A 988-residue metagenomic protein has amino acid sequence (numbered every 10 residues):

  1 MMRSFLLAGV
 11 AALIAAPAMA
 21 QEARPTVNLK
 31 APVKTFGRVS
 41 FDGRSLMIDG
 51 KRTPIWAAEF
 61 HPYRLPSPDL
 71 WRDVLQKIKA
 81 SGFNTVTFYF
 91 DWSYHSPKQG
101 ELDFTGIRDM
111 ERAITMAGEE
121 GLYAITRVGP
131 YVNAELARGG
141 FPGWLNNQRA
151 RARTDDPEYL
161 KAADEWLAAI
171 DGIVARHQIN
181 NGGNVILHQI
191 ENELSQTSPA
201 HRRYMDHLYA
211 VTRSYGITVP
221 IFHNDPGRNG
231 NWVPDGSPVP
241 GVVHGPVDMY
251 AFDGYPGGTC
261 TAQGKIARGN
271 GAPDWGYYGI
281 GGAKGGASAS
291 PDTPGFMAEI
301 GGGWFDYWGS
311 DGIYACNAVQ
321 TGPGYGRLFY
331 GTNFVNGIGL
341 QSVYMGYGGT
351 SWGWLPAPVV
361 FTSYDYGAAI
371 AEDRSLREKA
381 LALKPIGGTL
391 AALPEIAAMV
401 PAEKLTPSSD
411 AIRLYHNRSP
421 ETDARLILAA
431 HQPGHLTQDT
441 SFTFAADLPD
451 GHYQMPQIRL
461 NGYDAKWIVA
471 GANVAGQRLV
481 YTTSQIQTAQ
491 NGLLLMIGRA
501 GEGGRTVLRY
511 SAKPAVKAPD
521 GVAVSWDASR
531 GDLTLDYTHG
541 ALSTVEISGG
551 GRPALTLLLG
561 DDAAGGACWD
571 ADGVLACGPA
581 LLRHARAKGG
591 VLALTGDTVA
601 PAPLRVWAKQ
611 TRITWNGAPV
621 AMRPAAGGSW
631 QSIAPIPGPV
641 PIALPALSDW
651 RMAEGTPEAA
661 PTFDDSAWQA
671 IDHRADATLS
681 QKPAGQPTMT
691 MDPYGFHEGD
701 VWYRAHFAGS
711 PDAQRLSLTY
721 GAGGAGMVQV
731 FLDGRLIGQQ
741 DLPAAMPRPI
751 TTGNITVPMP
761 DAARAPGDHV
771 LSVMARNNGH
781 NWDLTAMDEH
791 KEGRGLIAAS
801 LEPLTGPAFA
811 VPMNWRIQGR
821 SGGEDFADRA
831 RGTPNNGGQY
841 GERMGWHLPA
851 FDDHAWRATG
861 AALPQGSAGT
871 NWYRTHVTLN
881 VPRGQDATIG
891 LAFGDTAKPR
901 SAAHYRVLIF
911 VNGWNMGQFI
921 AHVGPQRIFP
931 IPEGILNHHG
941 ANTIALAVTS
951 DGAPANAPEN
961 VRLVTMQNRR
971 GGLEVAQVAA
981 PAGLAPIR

Functional and structural regions predicted by a protein language model:
Q21-T85: N-terminal carbohydrate-binding accessory modules
K30-A31, A380-H939, T949-R988: Non-catalytic C-terminal accessory domains or segments of carbohydrate-active enzymes
I55-S67, D91-R108, L145-E165, N184 (+7 more regions): The substrate-binding groove and active-site-proximal loops of carbohydrate-active enzymes, especially glycoside
L70-A137, G143, Y209-R213: Aromatic-lined substrate-binding rim segments of carbohydrate-active enzymes
G100-R108, E119, P130-P157, K161 (+9 more regions): Aromatic- and acidic-residue-enriched segments that line the glycan-binding/catalytic groove of carbohydrate-active
L122, A210-V219, G241-H244, M249 (+4 more regions): Catalytic-core region of carbohydrate-active enzymes that cleave or remodel glycosidic bonds
Y159-P234: Active-site neighborhood of glycoside hydrolase catalytic domains
W352-P394: Aromatic-rich peripheral "rim/lid" segments of glycoside hydrolase catalytic domains that contact and position glycan
